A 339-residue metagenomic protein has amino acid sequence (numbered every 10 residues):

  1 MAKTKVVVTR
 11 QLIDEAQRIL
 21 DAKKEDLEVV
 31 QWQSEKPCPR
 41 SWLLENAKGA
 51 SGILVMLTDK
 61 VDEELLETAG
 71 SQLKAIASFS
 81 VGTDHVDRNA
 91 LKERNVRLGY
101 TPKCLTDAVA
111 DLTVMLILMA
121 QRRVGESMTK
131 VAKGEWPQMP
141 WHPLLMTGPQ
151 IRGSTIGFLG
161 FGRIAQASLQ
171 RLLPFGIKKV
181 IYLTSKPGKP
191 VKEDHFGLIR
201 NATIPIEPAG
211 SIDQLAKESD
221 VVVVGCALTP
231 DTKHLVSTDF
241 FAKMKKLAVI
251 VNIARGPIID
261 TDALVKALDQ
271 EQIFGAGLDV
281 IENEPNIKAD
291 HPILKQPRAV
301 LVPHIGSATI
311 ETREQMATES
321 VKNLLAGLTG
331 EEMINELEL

Functional and structural regions predicted by a protein language model:
A2-L98, K217, S237: An N-terminal-biased, well-structured beta-alpha scaffold segment characteristic of Rossmann-like dinucleotide-binding
L57-T58, V81, C226-L228, A254-R255 (+1 more regions): Short glycine-/small-residue-rich Rossmann-like dinucleotide-binding loops
K60, G82-H85, Y100, C104-L105 (+2 more regions): Residue-level detector of alpha-helix initiation sites
T68-A75, V86-L98, E218, V224 (+1 more regions): Beta-strand-loop-alpha-helix segment that lines the small-molecule cofactor/substrate pocket of alpha/beta enzymes
L98, T238-A242, L247-L339: Rossmann-like dinucleotide-binding domain for NAD(H)/NADP(H)
P102-T155, L159, A167-Q170, F175: Phosphate-binding beta-alpha-beta segment of Rossmann-like dinucleotide-binding domains, i.e., the NAD(P)
P143-K246: Rossmann-like dinucleotide/phosphate-binding beta-alpha-beta segment
